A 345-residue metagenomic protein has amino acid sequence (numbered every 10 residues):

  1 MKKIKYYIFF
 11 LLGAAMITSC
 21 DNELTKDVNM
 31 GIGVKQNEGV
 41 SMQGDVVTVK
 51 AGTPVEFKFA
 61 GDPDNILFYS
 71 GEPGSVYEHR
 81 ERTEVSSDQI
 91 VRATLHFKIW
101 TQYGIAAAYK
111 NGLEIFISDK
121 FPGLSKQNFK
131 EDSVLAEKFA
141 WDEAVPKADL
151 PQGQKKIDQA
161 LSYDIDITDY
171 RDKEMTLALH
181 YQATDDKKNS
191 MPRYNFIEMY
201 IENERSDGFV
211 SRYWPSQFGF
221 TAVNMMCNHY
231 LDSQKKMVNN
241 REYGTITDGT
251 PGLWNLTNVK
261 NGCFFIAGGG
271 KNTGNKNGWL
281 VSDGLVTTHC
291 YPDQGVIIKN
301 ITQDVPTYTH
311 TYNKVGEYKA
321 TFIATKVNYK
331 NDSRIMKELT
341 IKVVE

Functional and structural regions predicted by a protein language model:
M16-S19: C-terminal motif of bacterial Sec signal peptides marking the signal peptidase cleavage site
D21-N111, F121-L124, V315, R334-E345: Acidic/polar, low-complexity intrinsically disordered N-terminal segments immediately downstream of a Sec signal
A93-Q102, L113, D172-A183, K319-T321: Extracellular beta-strand-rich recognition modules
V134-D169: Extracellular carbohydrate recognition and processing domains and analogous Trp-centered ligand-binding platforms
K155-S162, C290-P306: Aromatic sugar-binding surface patches on proteins that engage polysaccharides or sugar-phosphate polymers
T184-K187, T325-N331: Short, solvent-exposed loop/turn segments at the edges of extracellular beta-sandwich modules
D186-K236: Exposed low-complexity, polar/acidic, P/S/T/G-rich flexible segments that act as propeptides, protease-susceptible
T302, P306-K314, Y318: Residue-level recognition of secondary-structure-to-loop junctions
